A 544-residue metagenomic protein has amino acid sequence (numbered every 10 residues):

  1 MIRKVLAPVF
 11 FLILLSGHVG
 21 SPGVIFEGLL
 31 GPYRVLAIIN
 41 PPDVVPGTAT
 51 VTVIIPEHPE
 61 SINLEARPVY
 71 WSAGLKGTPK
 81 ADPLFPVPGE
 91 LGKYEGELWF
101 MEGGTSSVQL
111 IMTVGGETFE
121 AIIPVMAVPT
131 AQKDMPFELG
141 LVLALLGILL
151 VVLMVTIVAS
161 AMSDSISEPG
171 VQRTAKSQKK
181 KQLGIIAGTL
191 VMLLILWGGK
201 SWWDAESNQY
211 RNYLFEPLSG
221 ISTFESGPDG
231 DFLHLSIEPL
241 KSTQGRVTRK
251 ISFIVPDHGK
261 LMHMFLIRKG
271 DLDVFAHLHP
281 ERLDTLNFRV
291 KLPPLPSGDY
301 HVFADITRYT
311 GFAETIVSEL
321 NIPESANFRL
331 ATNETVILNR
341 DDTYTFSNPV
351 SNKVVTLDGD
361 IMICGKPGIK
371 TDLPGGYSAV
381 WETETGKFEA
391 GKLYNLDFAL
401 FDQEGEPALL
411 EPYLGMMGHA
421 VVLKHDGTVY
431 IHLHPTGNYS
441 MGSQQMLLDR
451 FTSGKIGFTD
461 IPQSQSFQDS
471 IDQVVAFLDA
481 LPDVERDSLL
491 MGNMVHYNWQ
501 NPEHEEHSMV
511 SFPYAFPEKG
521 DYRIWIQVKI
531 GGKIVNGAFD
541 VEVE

Functional and structural regions predicted by a protein language model:
K4-L15: Sec-dependent N-terminal signal peptides
G17-I166, V171-L190, I195-E544: N-terminal soluble domains immediately following signal/targeting peptides that reside in extracytoplasmic
